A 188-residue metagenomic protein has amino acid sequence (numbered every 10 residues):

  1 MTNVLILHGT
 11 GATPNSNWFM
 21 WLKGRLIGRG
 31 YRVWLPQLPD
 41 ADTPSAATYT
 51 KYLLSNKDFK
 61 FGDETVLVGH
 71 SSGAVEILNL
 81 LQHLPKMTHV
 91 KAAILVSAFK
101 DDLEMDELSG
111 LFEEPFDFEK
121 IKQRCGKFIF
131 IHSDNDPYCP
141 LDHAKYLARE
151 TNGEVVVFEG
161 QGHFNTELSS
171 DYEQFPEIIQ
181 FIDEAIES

Functional and structural regions predicted by a protein language model:
T2-G62: Active-site catalytic motif of lipid deacylating hydrolases and related acyltransferases
G9, L38-A41, A93-L103: Active-site nucleophile loop of the alpha/beta-hydrolase fold
N15, P137-H143: Conserved alpha/beta-hydrolase "acid-adjacent" motif
R32-W34, R149-T166: Catalytic histidine neighborhood in serine/cysteine hydrolases with alpha/beta-hydrolase-type architecture
P44, Q161-Q174: Catalytic histidine-centered segment of alpha/beta-hydrolase-like enzymes
K60-H70: Alpha/beta-hydrolase fold nucleophile elbow
V68-L78: Gly/Ala-rich beta-loop-alpha elbow adjacent to hydrolase catalytic centers
R124, I129-H132, D136: Short beta-strand/loop motif that positions the catalytic acidic residue of the alpha/beta-hydrolase fold
